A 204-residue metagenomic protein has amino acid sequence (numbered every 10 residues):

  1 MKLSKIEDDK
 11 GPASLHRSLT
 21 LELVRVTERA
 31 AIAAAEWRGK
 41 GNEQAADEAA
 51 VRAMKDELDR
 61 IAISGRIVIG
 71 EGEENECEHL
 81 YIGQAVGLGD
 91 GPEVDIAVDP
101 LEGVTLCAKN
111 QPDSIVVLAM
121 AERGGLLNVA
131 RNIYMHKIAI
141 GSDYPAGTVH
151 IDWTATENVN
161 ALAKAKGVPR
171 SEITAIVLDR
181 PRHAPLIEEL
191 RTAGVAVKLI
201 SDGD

Functional and structural regions predicted by a protein language model:
M1-A97: N-terminal subdomain of lithium-sensitive/metallo-dependent phosphomonoesterases centered on the IMPase/IPPase/PAP
R17-T20, T105, Y144-G147: A short glycine/serine-rich beta->alpha loop
D59-R60, A85-G91, D99, C107-Q111 (+2 more regions): Solvent-exposed alpha-helices and their adjacent loops that cap or buttress functional pockets in soluble metabolic
E74, T105, D204: Gly/Ser/Thr-rich beta-alpha loop segments that engage phosphate groups in nucleotides
G91-E102, L106-L127: DPxDG-like acidic metal-binding loop motif
V117-A119, R123-G203: Acidic beta-strand-loop-alpha-helix segment within the catalytic core of divalent metal-dependent phosphate-processing
